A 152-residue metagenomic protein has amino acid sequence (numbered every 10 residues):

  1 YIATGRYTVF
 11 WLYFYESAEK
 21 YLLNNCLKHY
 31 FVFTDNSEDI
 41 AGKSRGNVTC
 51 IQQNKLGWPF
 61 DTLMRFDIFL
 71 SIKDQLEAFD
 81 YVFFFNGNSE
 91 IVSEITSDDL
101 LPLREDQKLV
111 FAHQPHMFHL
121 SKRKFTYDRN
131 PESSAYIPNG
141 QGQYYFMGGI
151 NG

Functional and structural regions predicted by a protein language model:
Y1-D61, D74-A78: N-terminal anchoring/stem segment of glycosyltransferases
Y1-T4, F31-D35, F85-G87, F111-H113 (+1 more regions): Short His-Asn-centered micro-motif
Y13-S17, I68, S97-D99: A short acidic, amphipathic alpha-helical/loop segment
K43-L56, F66-D67, D99-L109: Active-site regions of enzymes building and remodeling cell-envelope glycoconjugates
Q53-F85, S93, F146: A conserved donor-nucleotide-binding helix/loop in the catalytic core of Leloir-type glycosyltransferases
T62-L70, D128-I137: Short acidic (Asp/Glu) patches
S89-Y136: Conserved donor-nucleotide/metal-binding helix-loop-beta segment in metal-dependent transferases, i.e., the alpha-helix
S133-G152: Catalytic core and acceptor-binding pocket of nucleotide-sugar-dependent glycosyltransferases
